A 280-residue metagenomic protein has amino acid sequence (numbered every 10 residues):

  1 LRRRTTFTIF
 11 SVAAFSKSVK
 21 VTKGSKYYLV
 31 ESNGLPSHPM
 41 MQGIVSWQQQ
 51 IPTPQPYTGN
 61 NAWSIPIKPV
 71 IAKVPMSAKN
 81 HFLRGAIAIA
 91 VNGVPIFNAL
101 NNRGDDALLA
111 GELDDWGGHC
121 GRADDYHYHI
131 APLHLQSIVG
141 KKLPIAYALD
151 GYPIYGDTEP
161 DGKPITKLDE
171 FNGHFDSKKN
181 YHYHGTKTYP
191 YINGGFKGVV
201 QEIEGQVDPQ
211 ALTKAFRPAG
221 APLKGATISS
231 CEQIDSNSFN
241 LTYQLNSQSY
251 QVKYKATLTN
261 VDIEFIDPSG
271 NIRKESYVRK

Functional and structural regions predicted by a protein language model:
L1-D106: Solvent-exposed N-terminal domain segments of exported/luminal and surface proteins
L1-Q49, L223-K280: Terminal non-domain segments
I51, G111-G118, K167-G173: Short, recurring structural edge motifs at helix starts
T58, L109-G111, G121, D176 (+1 more regions): Surface-exposed coil/turn segments at beta-strand junctions on protein surfaces, enriched
S64, I87-A88, I145-A146, T242 (+1 more regions): Residue-level detector of beta-strand face positions
R84-V91, P95-R103, G111, Q136 (+2 more regions): A generic structured-segment signal
A99, D106, A110-H134: Aromatic- and glycine-enriched beta-alpha-beta binding-site module
D124-Q244: Domain-length functional cores that host ligand/cofactor binding and catalytic or interaction surfaces in mature
